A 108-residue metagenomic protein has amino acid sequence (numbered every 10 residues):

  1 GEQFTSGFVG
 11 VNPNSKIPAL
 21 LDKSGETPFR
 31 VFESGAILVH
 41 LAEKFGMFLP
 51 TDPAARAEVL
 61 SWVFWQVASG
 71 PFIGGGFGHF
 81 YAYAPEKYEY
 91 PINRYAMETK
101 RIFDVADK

Functional and structural regions predicted by a protein language model:
G1-F103: GST-like domain detector, emphasizing the conserved glutathione-binding G-site in the N-terminal thioredoxin-like
